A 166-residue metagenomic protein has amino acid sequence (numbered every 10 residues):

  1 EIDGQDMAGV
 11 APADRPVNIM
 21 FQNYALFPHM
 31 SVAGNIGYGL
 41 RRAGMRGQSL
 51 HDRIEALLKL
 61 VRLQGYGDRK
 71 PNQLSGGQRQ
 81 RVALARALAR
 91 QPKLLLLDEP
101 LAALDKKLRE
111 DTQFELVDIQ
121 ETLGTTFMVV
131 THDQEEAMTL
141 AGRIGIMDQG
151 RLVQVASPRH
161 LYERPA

Functional and structural regions predicted by a protein language model:
E1-Q5: Conserved ABC transporter NBD signature motif
P12-N18, Q22, L26-A166: ABC ATPase nucleotide-binding domains
